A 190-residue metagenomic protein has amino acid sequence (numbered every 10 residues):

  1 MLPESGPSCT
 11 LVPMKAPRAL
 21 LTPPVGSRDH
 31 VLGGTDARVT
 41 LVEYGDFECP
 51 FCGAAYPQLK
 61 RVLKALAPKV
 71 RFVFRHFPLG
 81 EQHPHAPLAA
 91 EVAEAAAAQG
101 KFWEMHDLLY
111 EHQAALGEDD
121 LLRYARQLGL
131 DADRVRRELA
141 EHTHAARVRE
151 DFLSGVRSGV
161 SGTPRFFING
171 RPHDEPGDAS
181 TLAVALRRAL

Functional and structural regions predicted by a protein language model:
M1-P23: N-terminal targeting signals for export/organelle localization
G6-V12, G45, F51-R61, L122-L190: C-terminal cap of thioredoxin/glutaredoxin-like
L20, G26-S27, R134, I168: Residue-level signal for pocket-adjacent positions within structured domains
T22-V39: A short beta-strand-turn-helix
V31-L32, L116, L139, H173: Short clusters of hydrophobic/aromatic residues that line enzyme substrate/ligand-binding pockets
T35-A37, P68, G162: Residue-level preference for short coil/turn positions at secondary-structure junctions
V42-Q127, D131, R187: Structural alpha/beta surface segment adjacent to cysteine/selenocysteine redox centers across thiol/disulfide enzymes
